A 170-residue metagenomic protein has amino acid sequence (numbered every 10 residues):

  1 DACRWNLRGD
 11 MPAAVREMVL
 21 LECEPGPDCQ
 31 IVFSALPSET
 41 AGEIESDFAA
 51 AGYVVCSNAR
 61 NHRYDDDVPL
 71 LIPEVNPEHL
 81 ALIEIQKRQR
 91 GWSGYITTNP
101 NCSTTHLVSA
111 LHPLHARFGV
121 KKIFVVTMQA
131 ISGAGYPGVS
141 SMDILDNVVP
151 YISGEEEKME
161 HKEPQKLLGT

Functional and structural regions predicted by a protein language model:
D1-I144, V148, I152-G154: N-terminal Rossmann-like NAD(P) cofactor-binding subdomain of oxidoreductases, focused on the glycine-rich
I152-T170: Oxyanion-binding "anion nests"
